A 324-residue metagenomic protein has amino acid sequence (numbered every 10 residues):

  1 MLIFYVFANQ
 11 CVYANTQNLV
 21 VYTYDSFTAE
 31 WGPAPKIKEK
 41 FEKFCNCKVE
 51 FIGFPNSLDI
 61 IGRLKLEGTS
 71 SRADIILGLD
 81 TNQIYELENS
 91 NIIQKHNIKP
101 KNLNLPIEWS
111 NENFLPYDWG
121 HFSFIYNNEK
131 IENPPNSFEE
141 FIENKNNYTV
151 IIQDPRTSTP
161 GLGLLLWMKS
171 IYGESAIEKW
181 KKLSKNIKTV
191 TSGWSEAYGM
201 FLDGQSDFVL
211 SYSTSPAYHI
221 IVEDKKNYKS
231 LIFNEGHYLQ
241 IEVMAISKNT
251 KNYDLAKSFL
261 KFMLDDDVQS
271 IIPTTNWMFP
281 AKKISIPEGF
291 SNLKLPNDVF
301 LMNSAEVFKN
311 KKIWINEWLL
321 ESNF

Functional and structural regions predicted by a protein language model:
Q17-N18, Y22-A34, P55-D59, S71-S206: Extracytoplasmic ligand-binding site segments that recognize negatively charged/polar headgroups
P35-F51: Short alpha-helix C-terminal cap/hinge motif
N82-E86, L202, S206-N227, N276: A ligand-binding cleft/hinge motif common to bilobed small-molecule-binding domains
I93-P100, E112-P116, E139-I142, F208 (+3 more regions): Short beta-strand->loop
L103-P106, G120, W180-S184, V190-T191 (+3 more regions): Periplasmic-binding protein-like
S123-K130, K169, Q240-N252, I271-I272: A bilobed periplasmic-binding-protein/Venus flytrap-type ligand-binding module shared by bacterial periplasmic
S247-M302: Mature extracytoplasmic/periplasmic domains
G289-F324: Extracellular/periplasmic bilobal clamshell ligand-binding domains
